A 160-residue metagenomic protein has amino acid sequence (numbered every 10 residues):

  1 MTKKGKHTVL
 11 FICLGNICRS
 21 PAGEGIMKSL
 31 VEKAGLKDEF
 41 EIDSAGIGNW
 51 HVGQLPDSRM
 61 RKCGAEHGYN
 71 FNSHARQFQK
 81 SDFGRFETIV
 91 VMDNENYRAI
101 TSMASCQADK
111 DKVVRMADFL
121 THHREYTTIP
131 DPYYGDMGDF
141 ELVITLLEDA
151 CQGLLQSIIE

Functional and structural regions predicted by a protein language model:
M1-R85, Q156-E160: Conserved active-site segments centered on acidic
T8-V9, V31, V52, V90-V91 (+2 more regions): Extended aliphatic helical segments
S20, D93-N94: Helix N-cap/beta->alpha junction signal
T88, N94-E160: Phosphate-binding/catalytic loops
